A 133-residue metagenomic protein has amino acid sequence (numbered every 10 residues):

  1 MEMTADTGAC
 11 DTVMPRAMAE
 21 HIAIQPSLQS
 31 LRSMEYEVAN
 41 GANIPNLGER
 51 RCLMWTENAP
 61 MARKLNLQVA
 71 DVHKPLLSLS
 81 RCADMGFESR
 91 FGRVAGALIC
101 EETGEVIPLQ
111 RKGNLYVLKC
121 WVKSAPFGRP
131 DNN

Functional and structural regions predicted by a protein language model:
M1-Y36, N66-D71, P75-S78: Aspartyl protease active-site motif detector
T7, T12, G41, N132-N133: Short linear motifs in intrinsically disordered/low-complexity regions
T12, P45, C82: Short, electropositive, low-hydrophobicity segments enriched in small/polar residues
Q25-L28, G41, V106, S124: Intrinsically disordered, low-complexity regions
S33-G48: C-terminal reverse transcriptase regions that engage the nucleic-acid substrate
E49-N133: Aspartic protease core domain of the pepsin/retropepsin superfamily
